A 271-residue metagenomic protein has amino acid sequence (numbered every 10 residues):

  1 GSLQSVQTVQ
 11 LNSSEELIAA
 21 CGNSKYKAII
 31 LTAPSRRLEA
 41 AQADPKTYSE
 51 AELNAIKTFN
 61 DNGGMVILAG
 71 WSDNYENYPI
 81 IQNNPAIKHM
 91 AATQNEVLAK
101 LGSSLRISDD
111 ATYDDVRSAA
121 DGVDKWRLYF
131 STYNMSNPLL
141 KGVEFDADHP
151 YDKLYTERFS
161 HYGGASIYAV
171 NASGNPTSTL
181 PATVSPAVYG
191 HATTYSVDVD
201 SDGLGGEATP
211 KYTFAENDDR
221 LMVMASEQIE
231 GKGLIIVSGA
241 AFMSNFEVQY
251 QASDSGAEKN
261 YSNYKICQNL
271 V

Functional and structural regions predicted by a protein language model:
G1-A92, E96-K100, R117, V123-L140 (+2 more regions): Helical hinge/lid and interdomain linker segments adjacent to catalytic or ligand-binding clefts that mediate domain
V6-T8, P186-A187, I235-V237: Conserved beta-strand scaffold positions in the cores of enzyme catalytic domains, especially in NTP/NDP-utilizing
E15, K25, A43-P45, G174 (+3 more regions): Intrinsic-disorder/low-complexity loop/linker signature
S72-F214: An acidic, glycine-rich "communication" segment
T194-V271: Extracellular ligand-binding/catalytic regions of CAZymes and related secreted enzymes and adhesion modules
